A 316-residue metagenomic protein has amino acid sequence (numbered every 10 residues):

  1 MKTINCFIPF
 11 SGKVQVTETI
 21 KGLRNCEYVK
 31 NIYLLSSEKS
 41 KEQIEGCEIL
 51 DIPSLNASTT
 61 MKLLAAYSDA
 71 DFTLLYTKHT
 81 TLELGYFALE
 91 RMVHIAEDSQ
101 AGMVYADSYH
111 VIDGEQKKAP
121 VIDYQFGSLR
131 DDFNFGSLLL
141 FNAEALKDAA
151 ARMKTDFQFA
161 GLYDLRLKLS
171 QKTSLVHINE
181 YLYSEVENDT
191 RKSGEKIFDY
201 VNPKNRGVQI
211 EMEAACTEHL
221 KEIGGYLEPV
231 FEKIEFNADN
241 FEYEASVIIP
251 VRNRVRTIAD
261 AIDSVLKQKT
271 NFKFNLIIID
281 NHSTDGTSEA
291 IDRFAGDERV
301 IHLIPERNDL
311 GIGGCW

Functional and structural regions predicted by a protein language model:
I4-Q15, C26, S246-T257, A261 (+2 more regions): A conserved hydrophobic helix/loop-capping motif in glycosyltransferases and polysaccharide synthases
K21-K30, D263-K273: Short, acidic, metal-binding catalytic loop of nucleotide-sugar glycosyltransferases
S36-Q43, T81-L82, D280-E289, D309: A conserved acidic beta->alpha catalytic loop
P53-S68, E306-W316: Glycine-rich, basic loop-to-helix element that forms the pyrophosphate-binding segment of sugar-nucleotide handling
A70-E83: Short beta-strand-to-loop acidic/aromatic patch adjacent to the donor-nucleotide binding site
T81-A119: Conserved donor NDP-sugar-binding/catalytic core segment of glycosyltransferases
K117-A145: A recurrent flexible, glycine/aromatic-enriched loop bordering the glycosyltransferase active site that acts as
A145, D156-Y181, C216: A short, conserved alpha-helix in the catalytic core of glycosyltransferases
